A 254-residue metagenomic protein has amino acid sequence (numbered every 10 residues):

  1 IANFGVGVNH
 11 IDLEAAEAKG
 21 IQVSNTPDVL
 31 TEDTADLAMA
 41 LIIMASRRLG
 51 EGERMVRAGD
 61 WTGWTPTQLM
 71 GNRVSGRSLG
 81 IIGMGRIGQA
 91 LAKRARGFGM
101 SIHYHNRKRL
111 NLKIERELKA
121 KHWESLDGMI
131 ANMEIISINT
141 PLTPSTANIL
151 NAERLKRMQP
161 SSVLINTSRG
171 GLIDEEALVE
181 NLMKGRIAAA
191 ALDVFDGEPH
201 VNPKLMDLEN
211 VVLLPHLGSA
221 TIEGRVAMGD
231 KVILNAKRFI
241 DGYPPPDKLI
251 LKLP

Functional and structural regions predicted by a protein language model:
I1-R57, G71: Phosphate/diphosphate ligand-binding glycine-rich loop within oxidoreductases
E17, S24-L37, W64, M70 (+1 more regions): C-terminal helix-to-coil terminal segments
A35-R54, R77, K93-M100, I233-R238 (+1 more regions): Oxidoreductase and adenylate-handling cofactor-binding alpha/beta cores
E53-A90: Glycine-rich NAD(P)-binding loop of Rossmann-like domains
A92, R96, L182-M183, M206: Gly/Ala-rich phosphate-binding loop of Rossmann-like dinucleotide-binding domains, activating on the conserved
R107-K204: Rossmann-like adenosine-cofactor binding region
